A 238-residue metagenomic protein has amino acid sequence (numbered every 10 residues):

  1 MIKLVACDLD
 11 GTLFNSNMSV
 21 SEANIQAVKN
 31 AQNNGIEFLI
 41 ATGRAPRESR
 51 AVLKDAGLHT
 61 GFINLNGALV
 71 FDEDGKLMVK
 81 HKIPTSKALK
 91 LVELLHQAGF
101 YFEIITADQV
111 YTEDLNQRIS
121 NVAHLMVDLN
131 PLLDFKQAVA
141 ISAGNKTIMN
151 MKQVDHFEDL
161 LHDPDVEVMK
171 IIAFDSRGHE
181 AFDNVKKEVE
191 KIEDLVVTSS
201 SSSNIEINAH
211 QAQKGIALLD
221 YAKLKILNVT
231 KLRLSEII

Functional and structural regions predicted by a protein language model:
I2, G35, H59, G99 (+2 more regions): A general structural motif
I2-M18, L91: Asp-based phosphoryl-transfer active-site loop
D8-D10, E206, I237: Acidic active-site catalytic centers that drive phospho-/nucleotidyl reactions and related ester hydrolyses
M18-I36, H81-K87, Q153-F157, E180-A181 (+1 more regions): Short, acidic loop-to-helix structural element flanking the phosphoryl-transfer center in phosphate-processing enzymes
E22-K136: Active-site phosphate-binding/coordination module
R44, E236-I238: Active-site metal-binding loops of divalent metal-dependent hydrolases
D108-R233: Conserved acidic, metal-coordinating active-site core of Asp-based, Mg2+-dependent phosphoryl-transfer enzymes
